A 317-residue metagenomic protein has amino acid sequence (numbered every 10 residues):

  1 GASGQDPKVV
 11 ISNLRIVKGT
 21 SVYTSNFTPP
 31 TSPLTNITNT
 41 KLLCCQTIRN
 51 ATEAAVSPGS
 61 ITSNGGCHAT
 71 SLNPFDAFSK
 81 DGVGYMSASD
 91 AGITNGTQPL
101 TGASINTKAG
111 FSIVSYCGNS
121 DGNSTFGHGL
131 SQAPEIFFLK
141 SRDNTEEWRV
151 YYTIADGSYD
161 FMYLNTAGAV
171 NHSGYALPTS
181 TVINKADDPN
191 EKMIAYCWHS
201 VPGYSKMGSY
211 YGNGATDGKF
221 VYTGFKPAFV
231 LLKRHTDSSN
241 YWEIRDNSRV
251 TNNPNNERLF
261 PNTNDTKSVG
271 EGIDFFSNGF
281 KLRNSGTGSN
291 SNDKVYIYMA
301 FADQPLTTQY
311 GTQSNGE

Functional and structural regions predicted by a protein language model:
G1-I11, R283-T287: Extracellular glycan-interaction patches encoded by glycine-rich segments
S3-G4, T31-T35, S115-L130, K185-D187 (+2 more regions): Surface-exposed ligand/attachment interfaces on beta-rich extracellular proteins
V10-D81, M86, I105, M207 (+3 more regions): Extended recognition patches within non-cytosolic domains
L14-I16, F137, V230: Extracellular beta-strand elements of beta-rich domains used for carbohydrate recognition/degradation or cell-matrix
N39-K41, G82-M162: Aromatic- and glycine-enriched pocket-lining scaffold segments that form the walls of small-molecule binding clefts
F78-D121, D188-D217, P305-N315: A short "linker-to-beta-strand initiation" element
K80-G82, A88, T153-E191, R245-N292: Contiguous ligand/interfacial binding patches
D143-A155, T236-T251: Short, surface-exposed beta-strand/strand-loop-strand elements in extracellular ectodomains
